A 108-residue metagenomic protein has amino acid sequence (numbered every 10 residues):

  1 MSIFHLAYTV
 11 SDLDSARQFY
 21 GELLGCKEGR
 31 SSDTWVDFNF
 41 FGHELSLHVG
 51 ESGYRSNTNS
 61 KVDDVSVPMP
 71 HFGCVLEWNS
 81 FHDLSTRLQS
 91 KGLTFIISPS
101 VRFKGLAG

Functional and structural regions predicted by a protein language model:
M1-S15, H71-F72, L76: N-terminal beta-strand motif that seeds the catalytic metal site of vicinal oxygen chelate
S2-F4, T34-V36, H43, P68-P70 (+1 more regions): A generic structural signal for short beta-strands and their flanking turns/coil linkers
T9-Y54: Core segments of cupin and vicinal oxygen chelate
F19, S80-R87: Short amphipathic alpha-helices within nucleic acid-binding modules
F40-G42, N59-S60, A107-G108: Short secondary-structure transition/capping segments
E51-D63, I96: Short, flexible, mixed-charge acidic loops at enzyme active sites
S60-V75: Helix-adjacent hinge/juxtasegments
S85-G108: Vicinal oxygen chelate
